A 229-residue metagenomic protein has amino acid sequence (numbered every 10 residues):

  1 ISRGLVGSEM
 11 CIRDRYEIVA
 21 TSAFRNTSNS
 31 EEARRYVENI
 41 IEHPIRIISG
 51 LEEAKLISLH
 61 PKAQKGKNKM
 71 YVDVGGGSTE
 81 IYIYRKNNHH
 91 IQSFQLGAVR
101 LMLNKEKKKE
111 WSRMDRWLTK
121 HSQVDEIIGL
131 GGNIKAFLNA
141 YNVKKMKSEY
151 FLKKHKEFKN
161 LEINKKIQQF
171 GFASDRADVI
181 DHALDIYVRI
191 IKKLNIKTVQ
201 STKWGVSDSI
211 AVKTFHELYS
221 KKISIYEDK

Functional and structural regions predicted by a protein language model:
I1-I12: Single conserved hydrophobic/aromatic residue that forms the stacking wall/gate of nucleotide- or nucleobase-binding
L5, V74-G76: A generic beta-sheet turn/junction motif
S8, T21-N68, I83-K229: Helical "lid/coupling" subdomains associated with nucleotide-phosphate turnover
R15-I18: Conserved beta-strand/loop subsegment of P-loop NTPase cores
K69-D73: Short glycine-aspartate micro-motif
G77-I83: Acidic, divalent-metal-coordinating active-site segment for phosphoryl/phosphodiester hydrolysis, typified by short
